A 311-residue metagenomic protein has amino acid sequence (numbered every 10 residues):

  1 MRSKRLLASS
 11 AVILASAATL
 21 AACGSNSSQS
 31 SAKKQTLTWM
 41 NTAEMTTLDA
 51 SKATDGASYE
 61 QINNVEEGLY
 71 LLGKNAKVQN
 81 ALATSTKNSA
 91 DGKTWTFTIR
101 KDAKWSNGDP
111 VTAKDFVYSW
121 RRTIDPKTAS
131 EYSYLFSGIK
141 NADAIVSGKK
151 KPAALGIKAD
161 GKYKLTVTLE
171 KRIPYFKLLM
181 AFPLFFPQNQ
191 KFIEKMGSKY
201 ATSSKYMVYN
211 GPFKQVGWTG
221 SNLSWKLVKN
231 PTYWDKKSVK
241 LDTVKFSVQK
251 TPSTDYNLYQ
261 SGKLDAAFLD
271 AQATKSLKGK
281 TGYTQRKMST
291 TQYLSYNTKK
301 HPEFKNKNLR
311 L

Functional and structural regions predicted by a protein language model:
L20-A22: C-terminal motif of bacterial Sec signal peptides marking the signal peptidase cleavage site
K33-T46, T84, T94-F97, F116-S119 (+4 more regions): Short, well-ordered beta-strand elements
N41-A90: N-terminal lobe/hinge region of extracytoplasmic solute-binding protein
T84-Y132, E303: Aromatic- and charge-enriched surface segment that lines or borders ligand/interaction sites
T112-Y118, K162-T166, D242-T243, T291-L311: Alpha-helical secondary-structure segments
S133-Q190: Surface-exposed binding/hinge segments that line and control ligand-binding clefts or catalytic entry sites
L169-S238, T243: Gly/Pro-rich hinge or "lid" segments in bacterial periplasmic/extracellular proteins
T232-K275: Ligand-site clamp/hinge motif
